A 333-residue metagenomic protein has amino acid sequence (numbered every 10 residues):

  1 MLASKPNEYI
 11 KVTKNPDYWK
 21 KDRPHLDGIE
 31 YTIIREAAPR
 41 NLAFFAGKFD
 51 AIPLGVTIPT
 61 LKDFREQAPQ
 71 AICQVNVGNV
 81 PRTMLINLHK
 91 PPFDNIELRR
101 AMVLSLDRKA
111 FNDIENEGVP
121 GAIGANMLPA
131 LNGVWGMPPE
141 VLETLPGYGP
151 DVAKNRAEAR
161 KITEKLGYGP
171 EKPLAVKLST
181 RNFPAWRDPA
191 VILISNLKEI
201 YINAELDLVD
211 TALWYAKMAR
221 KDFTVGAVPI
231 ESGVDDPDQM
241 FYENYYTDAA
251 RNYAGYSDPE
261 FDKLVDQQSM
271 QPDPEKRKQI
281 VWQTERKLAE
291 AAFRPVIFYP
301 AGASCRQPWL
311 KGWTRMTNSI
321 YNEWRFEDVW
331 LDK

Functional and structural regions predicted by a protein language model:
M1-K20, R40, K154-I162, L174 (+1 more regions): Bilobed "Venus flytrap"/periplasmic-binding protein-like clamshell domains and structurally analogous long
L2-T13, E30-K90, K109, D113-I114: Extracellular/periplasmic solute-recognition and catalytic clefts
K5-Y9, K14, V75, R82 (+3 more regions): Detector for C-terminal structural segments
I10-K11, L26-I33, P173-N182, E205-D207: Short, well-ordered beta-strand elements
Y18-K21, K90-L98, Q271: Short helix-loop capping/hinge motifs at secondary-structure junctions, enriched in acidic/polar residues
A38-F49, I96-E97, V191-I200, A212-F223: Short helices/loops that flank or line small-molecule/ion binding pockets
I52-G55, V209, A227-I230: Short beta-strand and adjacent tight-turn residues that come in two discontinuous sequence segments and form the edges
